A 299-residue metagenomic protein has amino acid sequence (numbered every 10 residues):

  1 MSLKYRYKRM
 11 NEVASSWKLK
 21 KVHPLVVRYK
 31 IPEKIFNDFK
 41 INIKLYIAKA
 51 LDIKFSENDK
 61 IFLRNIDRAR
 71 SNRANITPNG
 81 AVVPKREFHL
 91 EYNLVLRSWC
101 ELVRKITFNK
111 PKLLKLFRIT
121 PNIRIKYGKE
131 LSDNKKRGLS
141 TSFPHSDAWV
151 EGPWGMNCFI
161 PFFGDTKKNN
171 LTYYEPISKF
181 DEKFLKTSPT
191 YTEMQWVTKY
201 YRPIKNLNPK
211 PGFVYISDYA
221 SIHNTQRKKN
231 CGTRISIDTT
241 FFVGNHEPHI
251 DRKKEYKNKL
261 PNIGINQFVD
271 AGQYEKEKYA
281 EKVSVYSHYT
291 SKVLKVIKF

Functional and structural regions predicted by a protein language model:
M1-K110, V283-F299: N-terminal auxiliary "cap/dimerization" subdomain that precedes the catalytic jelly-roll/cupin core of mononuclear
E33-I35, I123-K129, S146-V150, I160-T166 (+3 more regions): Short, flexible loop/turn elements at secondary-structure junctions
F88, Y92, L116, D147-G152: Short capping loops/turns at secondary-structure boundaries
T107-F143, G152: Short N-terminal edge-element motif at the start of the domain
T120, G155-F159, R234-S236: Broad gene-expression machinery/nucleic-acid interaction feature
R137-L207: Catalytic core of non-heme Fe(II) oxygenases with the double-stranded beta-helix
K179-F299: Conserved double-stranded beta-helix
